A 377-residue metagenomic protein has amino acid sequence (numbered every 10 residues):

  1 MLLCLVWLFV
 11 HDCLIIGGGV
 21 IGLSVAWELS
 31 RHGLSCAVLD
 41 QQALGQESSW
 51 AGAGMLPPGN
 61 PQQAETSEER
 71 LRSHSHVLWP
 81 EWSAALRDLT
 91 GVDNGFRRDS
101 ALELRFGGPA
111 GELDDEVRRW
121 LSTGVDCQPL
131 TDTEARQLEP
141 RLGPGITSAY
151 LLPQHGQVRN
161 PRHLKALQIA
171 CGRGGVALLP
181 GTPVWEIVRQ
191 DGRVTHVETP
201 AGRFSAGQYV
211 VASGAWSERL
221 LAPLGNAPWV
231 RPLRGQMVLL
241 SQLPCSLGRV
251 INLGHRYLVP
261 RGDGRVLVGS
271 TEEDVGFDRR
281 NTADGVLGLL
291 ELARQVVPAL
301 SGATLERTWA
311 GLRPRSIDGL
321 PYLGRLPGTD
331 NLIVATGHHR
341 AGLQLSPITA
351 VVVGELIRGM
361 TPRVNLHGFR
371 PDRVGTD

Functional and structural regions predicted by a protein language model:
H11-A37: N-terminal Rossmann-like FAD-binding beta1-loop-alpha1 element of flavoenzymes
I21, L44, W216: Conserved Rossmann-like nucleotide-cofactor binding loop
W27-H32, Q41, G54-L56, V92-R97 (+2 more regions): Active-site substrate-recognition segment that forms the wall of the catalytic cavity or substrate channel
G54-L138, L292-R294: Dinucleotide-binding Rossmann-like beta1-alpha1 core, especially the glycine-rich loop that anchors the ADP
R70, F106-E112, L151-I169, R280-D284 (+1 more regions): Short beta-strand to alpha-helix junction loop
Y150-P200, F204: Helical element adjacent to the flavin cofactor pocket in flavoenzyme catalytic cores
A299-D377: C-terminal catalytic lobe of FAD-dependent flavoproteins
